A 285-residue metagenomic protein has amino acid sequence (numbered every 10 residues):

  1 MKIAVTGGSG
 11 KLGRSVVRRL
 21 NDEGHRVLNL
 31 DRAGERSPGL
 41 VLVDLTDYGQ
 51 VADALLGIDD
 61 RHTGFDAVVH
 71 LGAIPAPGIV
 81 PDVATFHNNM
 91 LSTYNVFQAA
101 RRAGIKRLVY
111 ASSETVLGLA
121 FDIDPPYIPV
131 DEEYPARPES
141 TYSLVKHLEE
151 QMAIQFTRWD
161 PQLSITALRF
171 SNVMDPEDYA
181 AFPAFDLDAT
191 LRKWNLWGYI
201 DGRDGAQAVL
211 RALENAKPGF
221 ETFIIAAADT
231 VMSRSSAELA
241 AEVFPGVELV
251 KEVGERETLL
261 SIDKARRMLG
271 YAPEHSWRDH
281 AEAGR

Functional and structural regions predicted by a protein language model:
I3-E23: N-terminal Rossmann NAD(P)H-binding glycine-rich loop of SDR-like oxidoreductase domains
L45-N88: NAD(P)H-binding glycine-rich loop region in Rossmannoid oxidoreductase-like domains and their noncatalytic homologs
T63, V80-V109: NAD(P)-cofactor binding segment of oxidoreductase domains
H87, I123-D160: Catalytic helix-loop patch of NAD(P)-dependent Rossmann-fold dehydrogenases
N95-E139: Conserved Rossmann-fold NAD(P)-dependent oxidoreductase catalytic core, especially the SDR/UDP-sugar
Y134-E139, A167-D204: A conserved pocket-lining segment of Rossmann-fold NAD(P)-dependent short-chain dehydrogenase/reductase
W159-L163, D175-L187, A212-T222: Glycine/proline-rich active-site loop of Rossmann-fold NAD(P)-dependent oxidoreductases
R203-R285: C-terminal substrate-binding subdomain of Rossmann-fold SDR/epimerase-dehydratase oxidoreductases
